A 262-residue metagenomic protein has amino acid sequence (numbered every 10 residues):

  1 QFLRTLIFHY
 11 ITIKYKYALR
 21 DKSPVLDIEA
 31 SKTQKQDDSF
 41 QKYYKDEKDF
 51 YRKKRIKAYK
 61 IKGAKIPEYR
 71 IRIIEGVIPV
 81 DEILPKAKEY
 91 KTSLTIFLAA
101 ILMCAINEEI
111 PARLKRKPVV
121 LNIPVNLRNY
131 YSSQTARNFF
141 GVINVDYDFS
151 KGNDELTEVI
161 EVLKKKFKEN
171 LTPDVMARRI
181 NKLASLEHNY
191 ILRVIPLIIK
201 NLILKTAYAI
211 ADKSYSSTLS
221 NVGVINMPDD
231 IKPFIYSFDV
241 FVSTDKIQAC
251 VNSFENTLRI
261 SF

Functional and structural regions predicted by a protein language model:
F2-E82: Non-catalytic, low-complexity flexible loops and terminal extensions
Y17-P24, I101, K115-K117, N181: Residue-level signal for alpha-helical context at structural boundaries
K22, A30-F40, K86-I101, L202-T218: Short, charge-rich amphipathic segments
S39-F40, K57-I61, E82-L84, F97 (+3 more regions): Bulky hydrophobic/aromatic packing residues
K60-R128: Gly/Ser/Thr-rich phosphate-binding loops and adjoining beta-strand/alpha-helix segments that form adenosine-phosphate
E75, N107-F262: Acyl-thioester-dependent acyl-group transfer interface
